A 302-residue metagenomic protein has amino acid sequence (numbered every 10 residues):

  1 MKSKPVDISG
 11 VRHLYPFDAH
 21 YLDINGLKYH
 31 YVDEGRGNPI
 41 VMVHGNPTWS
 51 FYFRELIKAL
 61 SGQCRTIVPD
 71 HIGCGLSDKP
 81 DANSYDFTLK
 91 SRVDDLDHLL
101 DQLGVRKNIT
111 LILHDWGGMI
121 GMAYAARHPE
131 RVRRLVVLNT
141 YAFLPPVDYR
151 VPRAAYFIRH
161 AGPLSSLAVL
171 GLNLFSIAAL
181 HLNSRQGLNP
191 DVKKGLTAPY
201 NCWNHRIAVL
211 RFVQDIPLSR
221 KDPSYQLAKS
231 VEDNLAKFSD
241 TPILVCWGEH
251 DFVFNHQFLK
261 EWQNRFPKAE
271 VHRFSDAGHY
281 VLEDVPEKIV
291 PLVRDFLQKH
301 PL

Functional and structural regions predicted by a protein language model:
K2-H20, Y29, Y52, I67 (+5 more regions): Flexible "cap/lid" subdomain of the alpha/beta-hydrolase fold that forms the substrate-access gate
N25-E34: A short loop-to-beta-strand scaffold at the N-terminal edge of the catalytic core in hydrolase folds
D33-K79: Conserved HGGG/HGGXW glycine-rich cap/lid loop of the alpha/beta-hydrolase fold
N38, A142, G278: Residue-level detector of flexible, active-site-proximal loop/helix-junction positions within diverse enzyme catalytic
A277-P286, V290: Catalytic histidine-centered segment of alpha/beta-hydrolase-like enzymes
